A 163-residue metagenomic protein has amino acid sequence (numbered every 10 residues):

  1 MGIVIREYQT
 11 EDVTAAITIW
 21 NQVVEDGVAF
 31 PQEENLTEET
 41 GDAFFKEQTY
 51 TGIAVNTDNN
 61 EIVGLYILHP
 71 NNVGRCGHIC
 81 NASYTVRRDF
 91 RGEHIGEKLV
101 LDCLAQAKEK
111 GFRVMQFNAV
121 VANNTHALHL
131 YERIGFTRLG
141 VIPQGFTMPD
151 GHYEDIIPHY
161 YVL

Functional and structural regions predicted by a protein language model:
G2-A16: A short beta-loop-alpha structural element at the N-terminal edge of CoA-dependent acyl/N-acetyltransferase catalytic
T18-E34: Helix-loop element at the rim of GNAT/NAT acetyltransferase active sites that forms part of the acceptor-substrate
A29-D89, V100-L101, Q106, V162: Acetyl-CoA-dependent GNAT
Y84, I142, D150-L163: Terminal substrate-recognition subdomain of acyl/acetyltransferases
R91, F117-A127, G145-P149: Conserved beta-strand-loop-alpha-helix junction that forms the acyl-donor binding cleft
G92-A107, L128-R133: Conserved acetyl-CoA-binding loop-helix of GNAT-fold acetyltransferases
A107-V120: Conserved GNAT acetyl-CoA-binding A-motif
E132-I142: Conserved acetyl-CoA-binding loop of GNAT-fold acetyltransferases
